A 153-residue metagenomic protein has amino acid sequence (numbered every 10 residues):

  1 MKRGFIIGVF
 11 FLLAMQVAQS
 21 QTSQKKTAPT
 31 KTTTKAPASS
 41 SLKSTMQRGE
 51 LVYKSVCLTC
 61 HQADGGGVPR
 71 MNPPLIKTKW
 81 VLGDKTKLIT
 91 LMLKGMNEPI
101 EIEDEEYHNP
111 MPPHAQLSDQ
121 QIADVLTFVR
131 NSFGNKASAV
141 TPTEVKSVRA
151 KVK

Functional and structural regions predicted by a protein language model:
M1-K26: Bacterial Sec-dependent N-terminal signal peptides
Q21, V152-K153: Short, solvent-exposed mixed-charge patches
K25, T30-P37, D84, L88-L91 (+2 more regions): Extracellular low-complexity Ser/Thr/Asn/Gly-rich intrinsically disordered segments
K25-V52, V148: Electrostatic cytochrome c docking/interface patches
L42-V68, V81-K94: Sequence/structural segment immediately N-terminal to covalent heme-attachment motifs in c-type and related
P69-I76, N97-V152: Axial heme c-ligation environment in periplasmic c-type cytochrome domains
